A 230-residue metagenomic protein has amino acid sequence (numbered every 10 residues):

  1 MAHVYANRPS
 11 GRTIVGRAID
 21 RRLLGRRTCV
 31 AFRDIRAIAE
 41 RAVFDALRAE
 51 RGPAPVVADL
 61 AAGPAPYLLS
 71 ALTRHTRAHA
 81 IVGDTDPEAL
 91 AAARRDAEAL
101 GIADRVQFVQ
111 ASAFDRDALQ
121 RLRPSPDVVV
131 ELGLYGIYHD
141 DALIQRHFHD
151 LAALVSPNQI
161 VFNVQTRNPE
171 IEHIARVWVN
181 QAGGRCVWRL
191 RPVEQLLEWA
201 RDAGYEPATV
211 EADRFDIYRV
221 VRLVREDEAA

Functional and structural regions predicted by a protein language model:
M1-E50: Conserved Class I S-adenosyl-L-methionine-dependent methyltransferase catalytic core
P64-R77: Conserved SAM-binding loop of SAM-dependent methyltransferases across substrates and taxa, primarily the Class I
D86-E88: Conserved SAM/SAH-binding beta-strand->alpha-helix loop
A93-R94: Conserved SAM-binding loop
P126-D141: A short SAM/SAH-binding and catalytic strip from SAM-dependent methyltransferases
Q145-P157: A short glycine-rich, Lys/Arg-flanked "PGG" loop and its adjoining helix->strand segment in the class I
P157-T166: Conserved beta-strand signature within the Rossmann-like core of class I S-adenosyl-L-methionine
V187-G204: Short alpha-helix
